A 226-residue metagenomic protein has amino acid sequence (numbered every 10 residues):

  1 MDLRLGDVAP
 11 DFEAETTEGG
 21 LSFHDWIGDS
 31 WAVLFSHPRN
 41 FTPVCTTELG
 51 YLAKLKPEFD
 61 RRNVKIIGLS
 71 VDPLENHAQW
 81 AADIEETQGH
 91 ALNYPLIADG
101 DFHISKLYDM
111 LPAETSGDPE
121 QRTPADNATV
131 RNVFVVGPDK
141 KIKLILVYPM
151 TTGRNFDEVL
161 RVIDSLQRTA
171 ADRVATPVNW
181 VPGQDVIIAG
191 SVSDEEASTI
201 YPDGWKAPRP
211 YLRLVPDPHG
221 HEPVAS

Functional and structural regions predicted by a protein language model:
M1-S226: Chalcogenol-based redox active-site neighborhoods
